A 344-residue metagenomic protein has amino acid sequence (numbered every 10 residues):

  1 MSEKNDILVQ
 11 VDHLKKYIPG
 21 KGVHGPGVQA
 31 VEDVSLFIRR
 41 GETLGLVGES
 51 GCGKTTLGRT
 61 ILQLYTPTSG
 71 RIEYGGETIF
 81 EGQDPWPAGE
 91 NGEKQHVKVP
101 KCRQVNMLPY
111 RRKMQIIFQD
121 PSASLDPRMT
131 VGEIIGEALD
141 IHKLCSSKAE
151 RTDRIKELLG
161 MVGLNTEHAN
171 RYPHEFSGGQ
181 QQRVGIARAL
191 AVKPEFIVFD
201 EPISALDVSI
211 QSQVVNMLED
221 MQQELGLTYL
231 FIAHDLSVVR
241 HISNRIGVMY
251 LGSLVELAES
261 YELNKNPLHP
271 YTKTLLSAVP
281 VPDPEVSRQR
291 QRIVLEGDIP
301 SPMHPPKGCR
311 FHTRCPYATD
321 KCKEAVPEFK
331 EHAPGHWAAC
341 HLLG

Functional and structural regions predicted by a protein language model:
K4-I7, K21, W86, G92-H96 (+1 more regions): Charged, flexible cofactor/metal-binding loops and thiol motifs
E49, Q63, V198, P202-L206 (+1 more regions): P-loop NTP-binding/switch modules centered on Walker-like glycine-rich loops
G70-K98: Conserved ABC transporter NBD signature motif
K94, A149-E167, L276-S277: Conserved ABC ATPase "signature" region
Y172-F176, Q180: Conserved ABC ATPase signature
A191-E195: A short, proline-enriched helix->beta-strand linker immediately N-terminal to the Walker B motif in ABC-type P-loop
